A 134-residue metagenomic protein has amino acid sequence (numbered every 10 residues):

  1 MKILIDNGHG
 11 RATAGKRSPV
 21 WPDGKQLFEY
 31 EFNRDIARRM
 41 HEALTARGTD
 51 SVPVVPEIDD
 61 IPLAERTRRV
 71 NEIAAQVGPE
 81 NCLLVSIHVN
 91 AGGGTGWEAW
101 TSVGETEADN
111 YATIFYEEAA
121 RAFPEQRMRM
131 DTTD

Functional and structural regions predicted by a protein language model:
M1-Q26: Short glycine-rich His-centered loop
L27-D134: Active-site-proximal helix/loop segments of hydrolytic enzymes
